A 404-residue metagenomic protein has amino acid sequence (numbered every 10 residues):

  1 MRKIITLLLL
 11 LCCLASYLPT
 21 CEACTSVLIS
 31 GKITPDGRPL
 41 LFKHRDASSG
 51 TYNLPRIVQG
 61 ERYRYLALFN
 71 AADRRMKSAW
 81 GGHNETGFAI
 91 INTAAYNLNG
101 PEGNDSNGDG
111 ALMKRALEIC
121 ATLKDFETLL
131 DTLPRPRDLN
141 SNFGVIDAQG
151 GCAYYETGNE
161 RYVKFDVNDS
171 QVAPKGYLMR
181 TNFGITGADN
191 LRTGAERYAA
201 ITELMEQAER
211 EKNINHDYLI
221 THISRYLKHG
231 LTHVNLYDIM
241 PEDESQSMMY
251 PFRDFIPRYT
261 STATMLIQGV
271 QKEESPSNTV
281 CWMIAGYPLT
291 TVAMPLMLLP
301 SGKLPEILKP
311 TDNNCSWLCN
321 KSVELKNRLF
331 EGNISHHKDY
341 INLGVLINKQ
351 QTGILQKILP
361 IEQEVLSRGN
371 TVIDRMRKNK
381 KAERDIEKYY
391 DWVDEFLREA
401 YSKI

Functional and structural regions predicted by a protein language model:
I4-L14: Sec-dependent N-terminal signal peptides
L10, E22, M76-S78, D138-N140 (+1 more regions): Short beta-strand-initiation
L14-C21: C-terminal segment of classical bacterial N-terminal signal peptides
T25-M76, G81-T86, N92-R115, D147-I404: C-terminal, well-structured catalytic/ligand-binding subdomain of enzymes
D109-S141: Intrinsically disordered, low-complexity linker/loop segments enriched in Gly/Pro and charged/polar residues
G144: An amphipathic, aromatic/His-enriched active-site/gating alpha helix that lines ligand/cofactor pockets
